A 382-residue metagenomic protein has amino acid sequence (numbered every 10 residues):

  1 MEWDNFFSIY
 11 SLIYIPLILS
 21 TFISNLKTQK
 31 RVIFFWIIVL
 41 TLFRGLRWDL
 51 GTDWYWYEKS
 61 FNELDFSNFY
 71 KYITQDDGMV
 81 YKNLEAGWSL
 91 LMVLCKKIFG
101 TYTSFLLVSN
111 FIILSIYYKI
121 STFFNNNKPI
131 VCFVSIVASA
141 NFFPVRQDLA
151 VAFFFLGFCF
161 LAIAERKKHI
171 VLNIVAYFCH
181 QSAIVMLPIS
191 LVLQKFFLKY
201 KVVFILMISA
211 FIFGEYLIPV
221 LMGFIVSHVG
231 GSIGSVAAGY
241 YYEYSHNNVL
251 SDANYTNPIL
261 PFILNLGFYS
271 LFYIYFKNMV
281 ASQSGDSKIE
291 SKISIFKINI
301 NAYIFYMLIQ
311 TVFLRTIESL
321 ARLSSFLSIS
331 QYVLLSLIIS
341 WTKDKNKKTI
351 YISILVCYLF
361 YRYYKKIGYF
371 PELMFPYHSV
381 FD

Functional and structural regions predicted by a protein language model:
T28-V32, Y118-I136: Transmembrane-helix signature of polytopic, membrane-embedded enzymes that assemble or transfer cell-envelope glycans
L50, Y55-E58, L64-Y70, S89 (+2 more regions): Alpha-helical transmembrane segments and terminal signal-anchor/GPI-anchor hydrophobic tails, characterized by long
Y55-G100: Short hydrophobic/aromatic helix or loop-helix immediately within or flanking a transmembrane segment in polytopic
M92-K96, F105-I116, Q147, F268 (+1 more regions): Transmembrane alpha-helices of multi-pass, membrane-embedded glycan-processing enzymes that use lipid-linked
K128-F155, S182: Membrane-embedded helix bundles of polyisoprenyl
V137-A140, K168-V192, T311: Membrane-interface alpha helices of multi-pass inner-membrane proteins
F154-K168: Membrane-interface transmembrane helices that cradle and orient dolichyl/undecaprenyl
I205-I208, K343-Y363: Signature aromatic-anchored transmembrane alpha helix within multi-pass, membrane-resident enzymes that catalyze glycan
